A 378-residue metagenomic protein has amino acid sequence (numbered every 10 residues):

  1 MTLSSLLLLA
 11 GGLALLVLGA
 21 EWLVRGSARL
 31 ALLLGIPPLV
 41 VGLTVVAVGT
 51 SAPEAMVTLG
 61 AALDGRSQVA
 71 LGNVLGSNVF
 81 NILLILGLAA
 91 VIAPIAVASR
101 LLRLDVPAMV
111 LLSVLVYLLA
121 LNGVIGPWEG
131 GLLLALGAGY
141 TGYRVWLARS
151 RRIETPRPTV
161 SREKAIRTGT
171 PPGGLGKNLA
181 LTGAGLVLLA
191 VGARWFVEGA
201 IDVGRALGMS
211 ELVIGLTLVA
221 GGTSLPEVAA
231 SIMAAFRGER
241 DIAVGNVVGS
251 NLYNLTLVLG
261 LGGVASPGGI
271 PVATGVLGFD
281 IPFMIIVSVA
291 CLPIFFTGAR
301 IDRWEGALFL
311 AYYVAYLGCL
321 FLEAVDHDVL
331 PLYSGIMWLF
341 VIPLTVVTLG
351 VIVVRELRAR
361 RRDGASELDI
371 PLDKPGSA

Functional and structural regions predicted by a protein language model:
M1-A378: Hydrophobic alpha-helical segments, chiefly the membrane-spanning helices and signal/signal-anchor peptides
